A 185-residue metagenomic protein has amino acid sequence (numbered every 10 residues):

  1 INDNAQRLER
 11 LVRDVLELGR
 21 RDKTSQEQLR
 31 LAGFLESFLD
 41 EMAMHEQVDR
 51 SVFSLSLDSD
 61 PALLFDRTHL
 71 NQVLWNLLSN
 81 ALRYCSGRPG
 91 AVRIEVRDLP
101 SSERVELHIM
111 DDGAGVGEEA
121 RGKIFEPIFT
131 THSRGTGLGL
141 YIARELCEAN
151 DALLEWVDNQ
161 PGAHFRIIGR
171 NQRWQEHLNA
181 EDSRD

Functional and structural regions predicted by a protein language model:
D3-L8: Short alpha-helical segment of the dimerization/phosphotransfer core of two-component systems
R21-S25, A62-F65, T131: Conserved micro-motifs of the catalytic ATP-binding
Q47, V52-A62: Conserved catalytic submotifs in the C-terminal HATPase_c
A81-L82: Short helix-loop "hinge" at the ATP-lid/N-box region of the Bergerat-fold HATPase_c
V116-I128: Short conserved segment of the HATPase_c
G139, A143: Short alpha-helical Gxxx[C/S/T] motif in the catalytic ATP-binding
